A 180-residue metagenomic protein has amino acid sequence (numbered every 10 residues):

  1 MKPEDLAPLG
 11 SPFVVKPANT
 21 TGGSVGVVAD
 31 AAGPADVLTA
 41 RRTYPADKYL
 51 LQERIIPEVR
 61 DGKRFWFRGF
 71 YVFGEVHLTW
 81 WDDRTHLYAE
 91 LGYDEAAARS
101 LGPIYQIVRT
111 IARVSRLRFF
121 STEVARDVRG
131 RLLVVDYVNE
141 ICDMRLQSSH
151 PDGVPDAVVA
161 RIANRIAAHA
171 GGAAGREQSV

Functional and structural regions predicted by a protein language model:
M1, R54-E58, E123-A125: Short, solvent-exposed loop/turn elements at beta->coil junctions and helix N-caps that rim active or binding pockets
M1-G26: A conserved helix-loop-beta module that forms one wall/lid of the active-site cleft in ATP-utilizing catalytic domains
G10, F73-G74, R129: Residue-level signal for tight coil/turn positions that link beta-strands
F13, L50, H77, F120 (+1 more regions): Protein kinase-like catalytic core scaffold
T21, R84-H86, I141: Short, surface-exposed beta-strand-loop junctions and turns on beta-sheet-rich folds
V28-S115: Phosphate-binding site of ATP-dependent enzymes
L117-R129: A short glycine-rich, hydrophobically flanked beta-strand micro-motif that places a catalytic Asp/Glu for divalent metal
R126-V180: C-terminal active-site "lid" helix and adjoining low-complexity regulatory extension at the edge of ATP-using catalytic
